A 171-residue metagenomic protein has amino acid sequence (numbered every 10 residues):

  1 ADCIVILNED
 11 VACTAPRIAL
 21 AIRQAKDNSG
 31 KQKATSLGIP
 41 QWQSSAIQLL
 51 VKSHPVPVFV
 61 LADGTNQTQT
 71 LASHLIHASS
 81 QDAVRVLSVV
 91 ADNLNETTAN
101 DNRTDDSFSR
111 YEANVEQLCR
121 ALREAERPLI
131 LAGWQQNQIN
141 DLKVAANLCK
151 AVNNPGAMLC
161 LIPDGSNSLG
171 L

Functional and structural regions predicted by a protein language model:
A1-L171: Cofactor-pocket helix-loop regions in the catalytic cores of large enzyme subunits
